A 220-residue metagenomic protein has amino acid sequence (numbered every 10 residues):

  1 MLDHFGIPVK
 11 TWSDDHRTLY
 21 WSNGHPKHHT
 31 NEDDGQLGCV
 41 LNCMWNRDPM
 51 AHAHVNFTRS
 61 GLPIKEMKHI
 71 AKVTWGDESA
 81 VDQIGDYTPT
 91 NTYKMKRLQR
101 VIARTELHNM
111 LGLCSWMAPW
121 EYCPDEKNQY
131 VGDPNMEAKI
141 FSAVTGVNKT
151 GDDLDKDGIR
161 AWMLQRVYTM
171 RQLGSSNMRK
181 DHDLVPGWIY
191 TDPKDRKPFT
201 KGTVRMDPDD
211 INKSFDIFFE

Functional and structural regions predicted by a protein language model:
M1-E220: Extended C-terminal regions of large enzymes
